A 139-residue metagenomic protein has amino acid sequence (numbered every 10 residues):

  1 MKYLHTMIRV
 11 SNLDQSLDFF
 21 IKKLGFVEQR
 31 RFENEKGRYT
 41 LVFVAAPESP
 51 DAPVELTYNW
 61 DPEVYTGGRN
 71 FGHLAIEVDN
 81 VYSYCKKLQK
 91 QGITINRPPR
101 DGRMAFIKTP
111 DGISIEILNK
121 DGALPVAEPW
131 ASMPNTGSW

Functional and structural regions predicted by a protein language model:
K2-S11, L41-A46, P62-Q91, R103-I113: Vicinal oxygen chelate
M7-D51: Core segments of cupin and vicinal oxygen chelate
L17, Y65-G67, A123-E128: Generic domain-boundary/flexible-linker signal
Q29-F32, I76, Y82-W139: Vicinal oxygen chelate
E35-G37, P62-E63, D121-L124: Flexible, glycine-rich phosphate/dinucleotide-binding loops and adjacent beta-alpha linkers at cofactor/substrate
S49-P53, G112-I115: Short, charged/polar, Gly/Pro-enriched secondary-structure boundary elements
